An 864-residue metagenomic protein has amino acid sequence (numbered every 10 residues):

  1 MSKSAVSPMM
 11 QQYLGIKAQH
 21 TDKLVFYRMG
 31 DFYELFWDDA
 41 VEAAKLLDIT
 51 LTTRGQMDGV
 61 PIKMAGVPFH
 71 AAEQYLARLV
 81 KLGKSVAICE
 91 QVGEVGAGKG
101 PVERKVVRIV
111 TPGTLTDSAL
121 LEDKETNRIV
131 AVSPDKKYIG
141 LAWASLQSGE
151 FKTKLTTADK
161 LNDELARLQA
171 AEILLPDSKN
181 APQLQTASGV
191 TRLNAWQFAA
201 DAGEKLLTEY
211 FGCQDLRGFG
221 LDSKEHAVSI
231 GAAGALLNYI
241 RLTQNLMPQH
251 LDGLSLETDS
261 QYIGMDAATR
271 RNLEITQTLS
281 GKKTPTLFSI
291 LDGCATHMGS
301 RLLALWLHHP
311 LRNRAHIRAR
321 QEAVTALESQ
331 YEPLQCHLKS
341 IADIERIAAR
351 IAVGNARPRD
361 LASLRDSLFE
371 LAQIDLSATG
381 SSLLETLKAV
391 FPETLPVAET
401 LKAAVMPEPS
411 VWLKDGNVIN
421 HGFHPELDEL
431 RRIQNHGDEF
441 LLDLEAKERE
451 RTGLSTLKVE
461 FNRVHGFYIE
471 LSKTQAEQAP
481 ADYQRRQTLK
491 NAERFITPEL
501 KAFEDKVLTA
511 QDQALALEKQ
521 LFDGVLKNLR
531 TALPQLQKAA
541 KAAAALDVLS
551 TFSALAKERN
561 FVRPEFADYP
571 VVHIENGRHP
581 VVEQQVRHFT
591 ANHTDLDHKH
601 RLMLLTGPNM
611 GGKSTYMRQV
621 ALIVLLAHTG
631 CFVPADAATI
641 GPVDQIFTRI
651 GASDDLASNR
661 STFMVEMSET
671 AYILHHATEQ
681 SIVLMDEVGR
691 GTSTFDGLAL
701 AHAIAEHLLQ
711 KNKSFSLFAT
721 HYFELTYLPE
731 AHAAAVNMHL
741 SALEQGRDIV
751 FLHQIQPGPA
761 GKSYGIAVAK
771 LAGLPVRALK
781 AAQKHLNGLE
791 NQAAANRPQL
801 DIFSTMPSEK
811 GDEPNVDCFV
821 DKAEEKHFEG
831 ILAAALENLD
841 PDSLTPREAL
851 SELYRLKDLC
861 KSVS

Functional and structural regions predicted by a protein language model:
S2-A326, C336-K339, D343-A352, A356-A446: Charged catalytic and DNA/RNA-contacting regions of genome-maintenance and nucleic-acid-processing enzymes
S2-K3, Q11-G15, D22, L526 (+3 more regions): Conserved phosphate-binding elements of NTP-dependent enzyme cores
W37-A40, H226, A295-T296, S300 (+6 more regions): ATPase nucleotide-binding head domains, primarily ABC-like/P-loop NTPase cores
S85, C89, P112-L121, M247 (+6 more regions): Active-site phosphate-binding and catalytic loops of NTP-dependent enzymes
I88-K105, A542-S550, K557, S716-A719: Amphipathic alpha-helical
F198-L206, Y210, I263-G264, I275-Q277 (+5 more regions): Amphipathic heptad-repeat alpha-helical coiled-coil/stalk segments that mediate oligomerization, filament/stalk
L489, E493-K527: Extended, charged coiled-coil "arm/hinge" scaffolds of SMC/Rad50-like chromosome-maintenance ATPases and other large
I831-S864: C-terminal tails and terminal domains of large nucleic-acid-associated and other macromolecular-machine proteins
